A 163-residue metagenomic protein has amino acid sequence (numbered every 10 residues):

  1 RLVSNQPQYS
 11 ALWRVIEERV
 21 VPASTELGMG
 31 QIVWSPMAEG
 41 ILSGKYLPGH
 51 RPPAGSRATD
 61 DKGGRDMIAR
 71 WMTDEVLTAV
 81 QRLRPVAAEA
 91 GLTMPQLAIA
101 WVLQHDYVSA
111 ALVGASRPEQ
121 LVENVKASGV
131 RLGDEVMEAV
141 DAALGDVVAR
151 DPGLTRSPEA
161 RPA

Functional and structural regions predicted by a protein language model:
R1-Q6, G28-I32, S109-L112: Structural preference for beta-strand elements that scaffold enzyme active sites
L2, W34-S35, W101, L144-R150: Tryptophan-centric aromatic hotspots in well-structured domains and transmembrane helices
N5, S24, Q31-W34, L83 (+3 more regions): Conserved, mostly hydrophobic/aromatic
Y9-W13, S35-L42, W101, R117: Glycine-rich beta-alpha junction loops
I16-A58: Aromatic-lined glycan-binding groove of carbohydrate-active enzymes
H50-E89, Q104-S109, S116-P118, V122-A163: Terminal-tail/helix-coil boundary detector
